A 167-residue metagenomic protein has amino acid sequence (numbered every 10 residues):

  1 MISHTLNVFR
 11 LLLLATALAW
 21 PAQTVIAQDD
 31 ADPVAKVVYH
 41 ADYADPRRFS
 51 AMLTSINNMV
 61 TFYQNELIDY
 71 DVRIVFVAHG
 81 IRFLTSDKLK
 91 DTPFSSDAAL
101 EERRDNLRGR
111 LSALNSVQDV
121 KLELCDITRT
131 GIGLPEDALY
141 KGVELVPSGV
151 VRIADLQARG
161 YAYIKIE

Functional and structural regions predicted by a protein language model:
I2-L12: Bacterial N-terminal signal peptides that target proteins for export
H4, P21-A22: Generic short amphipathic/hydrophobic targeting helices enriched at N-termini, encompassing Sec-type signal peptides
N7, T24-V25: Detector for intrinsically disordered, low-structure N-terminal pre-sequences
R10-W20: Bacterial N-terminal signal peptides
V25-E167: Secreted/extracellular ectodomain signature
